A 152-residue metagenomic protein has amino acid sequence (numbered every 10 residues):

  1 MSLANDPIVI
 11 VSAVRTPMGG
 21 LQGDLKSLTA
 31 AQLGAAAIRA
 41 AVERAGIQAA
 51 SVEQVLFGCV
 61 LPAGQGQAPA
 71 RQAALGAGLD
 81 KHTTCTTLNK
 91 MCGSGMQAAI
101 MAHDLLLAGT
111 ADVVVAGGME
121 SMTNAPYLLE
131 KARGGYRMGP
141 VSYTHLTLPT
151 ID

Functional and structural regions predicted by a protein language model:
S2-M18: N-terminal amphipathic/basic leader segments beginning at the initiator methionine
I10-V11, D112-A116: Short glycine-aspartate micro-motif
T16-V42, L61-A63, T86-I100, T123 (+1 more regions): Active-site pocket-shaping loop/turn-to-helix segments
A41-S51: Phosphate/pyrophosphate-binding loops at sites that engage ATP/ADP/AMP, CoA/4′-phosphopantetheine, polyphosphate
E53-G58: Short glycine-rich phosphate-binding loop at a beta-alpha junction
C59-V113: Conserved catalytic cysteine-centered active-site region of acyl-thioester-dependent Claisen-condensing enzymes
E120-S121, P140: Conserved functional hotspot residues or short segments at active or partner-binding sites across diverse domains
T144-T150: Conserved small/polar residues in nucleotide/adenosyl-binding loops
